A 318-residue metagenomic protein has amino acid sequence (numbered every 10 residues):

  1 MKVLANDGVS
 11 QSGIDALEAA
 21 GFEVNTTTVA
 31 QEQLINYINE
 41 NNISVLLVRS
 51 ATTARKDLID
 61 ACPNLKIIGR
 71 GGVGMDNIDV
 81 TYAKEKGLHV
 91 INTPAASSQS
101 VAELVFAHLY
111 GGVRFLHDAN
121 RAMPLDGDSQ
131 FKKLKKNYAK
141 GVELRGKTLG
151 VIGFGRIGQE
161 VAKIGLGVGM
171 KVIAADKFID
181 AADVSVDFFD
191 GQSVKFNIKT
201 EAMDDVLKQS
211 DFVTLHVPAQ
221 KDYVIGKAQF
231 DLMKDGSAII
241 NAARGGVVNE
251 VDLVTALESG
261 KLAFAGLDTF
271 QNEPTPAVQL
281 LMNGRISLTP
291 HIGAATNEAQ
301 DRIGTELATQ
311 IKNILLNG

Functional and structural regions predicted by a protein language model:
M1-I91, V206-K208, G226-L232: An N-terminal-biased, well-structured beta-alpha scaffold segment characteristic of Rossmann-like dinucleotide-binding
N39, A54-K56, K177-V278: Rossmann-like adenosine-cofactor binding region
L65, R145-T148, G236: Phosphate-coordination loops involved in phosphoryl transfer and adenosine-cofactor binding
K84-A96, D235-A238, T255-Q271, L281-G293: Rossmann-fold dehydrogenase core element
K86, P94-T148: Phosphate-binding beta-alpha-beta segment of Rossmann-like dinucleotide-binding domains, i.e., the NAD(P)
F154-G155: Glycine-rich Rossmann-fold phosphate-binding loop(s) that bind the pyrophosphate of adenine dinucleotide cofactors
G158-Q159: N-terminal Rossmann-fold NAD(P) dinucleotide-binding loop
P274-A277, M282-T305, T309-I311, L315: Adenosine-phosphate binding glycine-rich loop
